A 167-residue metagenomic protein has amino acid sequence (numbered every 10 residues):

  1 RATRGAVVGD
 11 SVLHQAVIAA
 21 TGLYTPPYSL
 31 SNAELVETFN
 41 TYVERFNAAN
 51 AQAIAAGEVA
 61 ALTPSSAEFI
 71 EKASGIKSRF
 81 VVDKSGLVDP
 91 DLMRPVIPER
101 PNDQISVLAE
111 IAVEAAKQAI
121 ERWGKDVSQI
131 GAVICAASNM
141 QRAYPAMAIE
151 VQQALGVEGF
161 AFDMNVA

Functional and structural regions predicted by a protein language model:
R1-S128, Q153-G156: Conserved "HGTGT" condensation-loop signature of ketosynthase/thiolase-family condensing enzymes that catalyze
Y24, A137-Y144: Gly/Ser/Thr-rich loops at beta-strand to alpha-helix junctions that form or flank small-molecule/cofactor-binding
S128-A136: Membrane helical hairpin/interfacial module
C135-S138, V166: Short glycine-centered, acidic/aromatic-flanked micro-motifs in structured strand/loop junctions that mark active-site
R142-V157: Acidic-glycine-rich active-site phosphate/pyrophosphate-binding loop
A161-A167: Active-site nucleophile and cofactor-binding loops and adjacent substrate-binding regions of central metabolic enzymes
